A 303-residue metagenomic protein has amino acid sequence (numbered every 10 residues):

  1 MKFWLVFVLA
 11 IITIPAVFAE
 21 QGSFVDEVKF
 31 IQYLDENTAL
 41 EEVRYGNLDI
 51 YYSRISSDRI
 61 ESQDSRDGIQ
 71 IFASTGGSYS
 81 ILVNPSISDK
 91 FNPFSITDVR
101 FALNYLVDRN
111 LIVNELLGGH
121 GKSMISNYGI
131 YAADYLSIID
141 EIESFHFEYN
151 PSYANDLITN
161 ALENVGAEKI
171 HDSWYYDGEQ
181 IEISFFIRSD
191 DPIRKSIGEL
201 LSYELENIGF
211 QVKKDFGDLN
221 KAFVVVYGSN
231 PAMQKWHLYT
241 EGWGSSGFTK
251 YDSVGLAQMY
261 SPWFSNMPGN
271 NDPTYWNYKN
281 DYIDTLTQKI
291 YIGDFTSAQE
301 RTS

Functional and structural regions predicted by a protein language model:
M1-E20, I87, L103: Secretory targeting signatures
K29-I87, N110, E115, G242-W243 (+1 more regions): Extracellular/periplasmic solute-recognition and catalytic clefts
E42-V43, L48-I55, I60, N207-S265: Periplasmic binding protein-like
T75-A102, L106, E115-L116, N271-K279: A bilobed periplasmic-binding-protein/Venus flytrap-type ligand-binding module shared by bacterial periplasmic
F101, V113-L116, F147, K213-F223 (+1 more regions): Extracytoplasmic/peripheral linker and loop segments enriched in polar/acidic and small residues with frequent Thr/Pro
N114, E163-R188, D284-S303: Bilobed periplasmic-binding protein-like "clamshell/Venus-flytrap" ligand-binding domains
K122-K169, R188-S196, T296: Structural transition elements
N164-G242: Ligand/substrate-recognition segments at binding pockets and active sites
